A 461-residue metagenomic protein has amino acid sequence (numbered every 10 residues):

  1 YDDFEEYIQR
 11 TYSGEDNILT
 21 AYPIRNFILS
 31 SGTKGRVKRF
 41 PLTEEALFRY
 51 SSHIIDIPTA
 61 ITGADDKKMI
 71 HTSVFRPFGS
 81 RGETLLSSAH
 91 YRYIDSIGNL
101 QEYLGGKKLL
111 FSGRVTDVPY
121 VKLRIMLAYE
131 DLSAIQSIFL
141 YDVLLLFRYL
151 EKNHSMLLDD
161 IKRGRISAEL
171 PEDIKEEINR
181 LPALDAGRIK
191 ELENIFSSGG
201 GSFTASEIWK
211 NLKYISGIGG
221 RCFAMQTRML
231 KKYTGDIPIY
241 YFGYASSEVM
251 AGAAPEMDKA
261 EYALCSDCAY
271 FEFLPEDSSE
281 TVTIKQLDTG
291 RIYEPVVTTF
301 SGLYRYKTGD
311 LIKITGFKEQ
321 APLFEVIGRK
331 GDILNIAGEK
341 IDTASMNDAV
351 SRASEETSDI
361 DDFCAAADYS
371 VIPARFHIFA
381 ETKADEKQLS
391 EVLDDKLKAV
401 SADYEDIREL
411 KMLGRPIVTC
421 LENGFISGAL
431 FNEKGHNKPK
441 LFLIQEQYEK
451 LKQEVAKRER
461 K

Functional and structural regions predicted by a protein language model:
Y1-F27, R39-E45, R49, H53-D66 (+1 more regions): Active-site diphosphate/adenylate-binding microenvironment
F27-F40, L146: Conserved adenylation A10 loop of the ANL superfamily
S30-T33, L230, A245: Conserved S/T- and glycine-rich ATP-binding loop of Class I adenylate-forming
A46, Q136-S137, Y241-A245: Active-site nucleophile and cofactor-binding loops and adjacent substrate-binding regions of central metabolic enzymes
K68-S73, S80-Y233, V249, A260-K461: AMP-binding adenylation
I239-F242, V418-T419: General small-molecule cofactor/ligand-binding pocket signal
Y244-A245, A253-D258, E325: Loop-rich catalytic cores of soluble enzymes, especially ATP-dependent carboxylate-amine ligases and other
